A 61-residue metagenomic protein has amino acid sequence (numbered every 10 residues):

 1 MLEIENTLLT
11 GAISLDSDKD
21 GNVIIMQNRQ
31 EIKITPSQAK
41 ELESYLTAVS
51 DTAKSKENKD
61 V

Functional and structural regions predicted by a protein language model:
M1-V61: Positively charged, low-complexity terminal tracts and the immediately adjacent first secondary-structure elements
